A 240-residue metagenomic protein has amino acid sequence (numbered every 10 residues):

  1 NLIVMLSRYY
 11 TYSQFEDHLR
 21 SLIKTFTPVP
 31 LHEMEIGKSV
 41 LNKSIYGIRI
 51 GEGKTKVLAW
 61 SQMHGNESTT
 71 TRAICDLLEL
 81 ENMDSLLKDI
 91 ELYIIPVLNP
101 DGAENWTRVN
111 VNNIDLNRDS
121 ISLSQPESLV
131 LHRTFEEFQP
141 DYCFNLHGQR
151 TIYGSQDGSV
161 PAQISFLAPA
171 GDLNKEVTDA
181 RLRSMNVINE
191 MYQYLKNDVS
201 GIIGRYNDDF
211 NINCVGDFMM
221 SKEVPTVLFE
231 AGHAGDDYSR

Functional and structural regions predicted by a protein language model:
N1-I45: Short glycine- and acidic-rich boundary segments immediately preceding or forming the N-terminal edge of structured
E33, G47, I94, C143 (+1 more regions): Conserved beta-strand scaffold positions in the cores of enzyme catalytic domains, especially in NTP/NDP-utilizing
N42, A103, C214-F218: Short beta-strand/turn micro-motifs at beta-sheet edges
Y46-K54: Short beta-strand-to-loop junctions in surface cap/lid or active-site-entrance loops
I50-G51, W106-R108, D217-V224: Short glycine/proline-enriched loop/turn "hinge" motifs that connect secondary-structure elements and lie
K54-K56, M63-G201: Active-site/substrate-binding loop(s) of hydrolase catalytic cores
K56-A59, V227: Conserved beta-strand elements of the Class I
Y206-R240: Active-site-adjacent mobile loop/cap segments within catalytic or ligand-binding domains
